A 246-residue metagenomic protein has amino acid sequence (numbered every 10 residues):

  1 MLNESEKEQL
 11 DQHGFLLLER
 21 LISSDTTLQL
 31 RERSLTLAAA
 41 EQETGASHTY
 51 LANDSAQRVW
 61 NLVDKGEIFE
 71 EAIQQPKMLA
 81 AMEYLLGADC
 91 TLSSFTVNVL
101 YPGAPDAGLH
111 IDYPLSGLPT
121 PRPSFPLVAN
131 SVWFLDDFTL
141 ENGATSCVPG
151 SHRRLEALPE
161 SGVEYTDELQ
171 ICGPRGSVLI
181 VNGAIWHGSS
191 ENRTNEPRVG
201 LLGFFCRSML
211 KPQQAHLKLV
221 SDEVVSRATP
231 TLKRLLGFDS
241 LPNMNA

Functional and structural regions predicted by a protein language model:
M1-H13, E19-G117: Non-heme Fe(II)-dependent double-stranded beta-helix
S23-S24, V99-L100, F138-L140, H152-R153 (+2 more regions): Short, solvent-exposed loop/turn segments at secondary-structure junctions
S55, K65, S93, L127-A129 (+3 more regions): Residues that flank catalytic or metal-binding motifs in active/ligand-binding sites
D64, I73-Q74, V148, V181 (+1 more regions): A conserved hydrophobic position in a structured secondary element of the catalytic/binding core that shapes
S94-V97, S131-W133, L201-F205: A structural signal for short, well-ordered beta-strand segments
A104-C172, L210-V220: Catalytic core of non-heme Fe(II) oxygenases with the double-stranded beta-helix
R154-I180, A184-W186, S190-A246: Conserved double-stranded beta-helix
